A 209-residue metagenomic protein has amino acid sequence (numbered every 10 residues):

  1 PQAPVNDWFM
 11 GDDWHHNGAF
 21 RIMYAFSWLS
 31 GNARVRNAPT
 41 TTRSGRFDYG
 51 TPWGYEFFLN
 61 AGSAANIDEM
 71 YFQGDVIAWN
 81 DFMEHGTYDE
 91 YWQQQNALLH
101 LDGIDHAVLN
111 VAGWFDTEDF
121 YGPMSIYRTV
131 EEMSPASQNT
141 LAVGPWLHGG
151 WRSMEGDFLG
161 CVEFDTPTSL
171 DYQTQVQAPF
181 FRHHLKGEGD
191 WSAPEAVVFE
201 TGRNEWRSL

Functional and structural regions predicted by a protein language model:
P1-I67, M83-E84: Primarily recognizes the serine-hydrolase "nucleophile elbow" in alpha/beta-hydrolase and SGNH/GDSL folds
Q2, M10, V35-R43, V76-Q93 (+4 more regions): Alpha/beta-hydrolase-fold serine-hydrolase catalytic core, especially in secreted/extracellular enzymes
A64-I77, N110: C-terminal accessory segments of proteins
